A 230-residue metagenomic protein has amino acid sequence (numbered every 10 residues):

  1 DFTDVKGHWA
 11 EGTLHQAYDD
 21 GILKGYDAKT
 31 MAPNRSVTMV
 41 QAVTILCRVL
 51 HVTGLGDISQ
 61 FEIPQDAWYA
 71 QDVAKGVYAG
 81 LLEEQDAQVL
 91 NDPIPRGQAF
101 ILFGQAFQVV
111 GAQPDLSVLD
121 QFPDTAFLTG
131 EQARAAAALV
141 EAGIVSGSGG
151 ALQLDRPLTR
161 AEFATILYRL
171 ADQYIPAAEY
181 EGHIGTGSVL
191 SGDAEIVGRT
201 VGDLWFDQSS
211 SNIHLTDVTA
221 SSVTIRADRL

Functional and structural regions predicted by a protein language model:
D1-E11, D19, K24-G97, F103-A133 (+3 more regions): Feature responds to low-complexity, polar/acidic, surface-exposed segments characteristic of secreted/exported proteins
A136: Catalytic cores of secreted/periplasmic or lumenal enzymes
A178-G198, G202-L230: Short, T/G/N/S-enriched strand-turn elements that build extracellular solenoid repeat scaffolds
